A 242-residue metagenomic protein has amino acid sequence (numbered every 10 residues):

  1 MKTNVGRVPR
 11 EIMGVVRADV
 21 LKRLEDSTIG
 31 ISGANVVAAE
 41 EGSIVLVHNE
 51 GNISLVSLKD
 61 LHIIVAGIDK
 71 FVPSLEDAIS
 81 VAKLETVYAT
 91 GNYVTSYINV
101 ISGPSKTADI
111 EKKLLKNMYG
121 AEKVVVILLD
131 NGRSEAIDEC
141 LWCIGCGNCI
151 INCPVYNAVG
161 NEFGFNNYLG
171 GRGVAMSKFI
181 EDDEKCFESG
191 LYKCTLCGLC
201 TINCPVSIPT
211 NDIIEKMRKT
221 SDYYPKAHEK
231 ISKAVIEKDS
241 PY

Functional and structural regions predicted by a protein language model:
M1-E135: The feature marks the mature, well-folded catalytic cores of soluble enzymes
K2-V5, L24, I79-A89, I150-C153 (+4 more regions): Structural signal for hydrophobic packing residues in well-ordered secondary-structure cores of soluble enzyme domains
P9, M13, R17-V20, F71-L75 (+7 more regions): Generic structural signal for well-ordered, non-membrane alpha-helical segments in soluble metabolic enzymes
S43, P104, N148, V174 (+1 more regions): Gly/Ser/Thr-rich helix-start
Y97-S105, G145, G170-G171, M217 (+1 more regions): A glycine-rich phosphate-binding loop feature that marks nucleotide/adenosyl-phosphate handling sites
K116-C140, Y156-P241: Ferredoxin-type iron-sulfur electron-transfer modules in oxidoreductases and energy-metabolism complexes
W142-I151: Long hydrophobic segments that form regular secondary structure
